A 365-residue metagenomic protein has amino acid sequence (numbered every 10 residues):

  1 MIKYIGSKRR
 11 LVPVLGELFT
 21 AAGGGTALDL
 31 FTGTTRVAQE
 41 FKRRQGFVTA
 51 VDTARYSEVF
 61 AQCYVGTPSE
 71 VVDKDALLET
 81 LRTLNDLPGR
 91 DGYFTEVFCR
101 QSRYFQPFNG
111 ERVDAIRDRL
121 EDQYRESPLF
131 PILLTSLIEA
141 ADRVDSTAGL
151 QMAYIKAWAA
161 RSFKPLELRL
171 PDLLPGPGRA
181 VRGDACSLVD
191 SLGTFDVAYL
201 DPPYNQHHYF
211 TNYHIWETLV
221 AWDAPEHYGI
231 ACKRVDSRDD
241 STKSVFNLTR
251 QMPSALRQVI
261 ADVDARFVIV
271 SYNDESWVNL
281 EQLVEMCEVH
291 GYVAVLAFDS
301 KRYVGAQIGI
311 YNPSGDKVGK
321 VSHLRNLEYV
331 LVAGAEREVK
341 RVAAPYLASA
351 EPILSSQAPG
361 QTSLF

Functional and structural regions predicted by a protein language model:
M1-F31, R36-R44, E58-F60, T67 (+1 more regions): S-adenosyl-L-methionine
L15, A27-F41, A50-R55, A185 (+3 more regions): Conserved proline-anchored active-site loop of SAM-dependent methyltransferases that bridges a beta-strand
Y56, A61-A115: Conserved phosphoryl-transfer catalytic core
R90-D91, E96-Y213, P225-D239: SAM-dependent nucleic-acid methyltransferase catalytic core
N205-A265: SAM-dependent methyltransferase catalytic-core segment centered on the flexible catalytic loop and adjoining short
T242-H290, A294: Conserved Class I SAM-dependent methyltransferase catalytic core
V278-P359: C-terminal catalytic and target-recognition region of SAM-dependent MTase-like enzymes, primarily methyltransferases
